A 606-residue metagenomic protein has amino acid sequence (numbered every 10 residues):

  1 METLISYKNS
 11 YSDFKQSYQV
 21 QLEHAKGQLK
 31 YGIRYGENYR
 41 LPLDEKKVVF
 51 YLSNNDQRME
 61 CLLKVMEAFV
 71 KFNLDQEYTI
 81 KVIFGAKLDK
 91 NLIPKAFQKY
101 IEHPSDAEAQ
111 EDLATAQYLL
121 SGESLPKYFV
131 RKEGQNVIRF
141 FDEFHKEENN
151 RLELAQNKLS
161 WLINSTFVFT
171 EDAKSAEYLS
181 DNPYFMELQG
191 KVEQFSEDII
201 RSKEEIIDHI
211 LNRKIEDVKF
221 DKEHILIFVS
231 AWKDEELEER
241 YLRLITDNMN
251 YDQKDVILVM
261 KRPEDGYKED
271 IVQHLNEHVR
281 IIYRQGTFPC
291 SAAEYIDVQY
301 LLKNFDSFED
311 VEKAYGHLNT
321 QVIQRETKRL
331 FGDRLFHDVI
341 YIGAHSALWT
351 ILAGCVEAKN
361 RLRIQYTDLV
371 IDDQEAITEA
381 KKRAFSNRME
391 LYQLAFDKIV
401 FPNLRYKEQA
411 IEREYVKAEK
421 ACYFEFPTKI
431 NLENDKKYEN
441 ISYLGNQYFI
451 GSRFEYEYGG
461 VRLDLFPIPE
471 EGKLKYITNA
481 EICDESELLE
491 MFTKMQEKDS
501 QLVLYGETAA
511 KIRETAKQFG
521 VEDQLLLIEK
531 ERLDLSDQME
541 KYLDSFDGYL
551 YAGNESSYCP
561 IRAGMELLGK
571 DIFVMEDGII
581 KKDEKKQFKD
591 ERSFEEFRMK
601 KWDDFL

Functional and structural regions predicted by a protein language model:
E45-N54, R201, K222-A231, V400 (+4 more regions): Conserved donor-binding/catalytic core segment of Leloir-type glycosyltransferases
N73-V82, D252-I257, E470, L489-I528: A conserved nucleotide-sugar
P94-E102, L275-Y283, I450, I512-L533: Nucleotide-activated donor-binding/catalytic signature segment of Leloir-type glycosyltransferases, i.e., the conserved
H103, R151-Q156, L162, V298-A347: Conserved nucleotide-sugar donor-binding subdomain of glycosyltransferases
K132-N149, A353-D372, V400: Active-site proximal beta-strand in glycosyltransferases
R151-F167, E326-F331, E379-I399, D544: Membrane-proximal helix-turn-helix segments that form the acceptor-binding/catalytic region of lipid-linked
V168-M186, A395-K420, T428-Y456: A short, active-site helix/loop in glycosyltransferases that binds the activated sugar's phosphate group
N554: Aromatic "clamp/platform" in nucleotide-sugar-dependent glycosyltransferases that forms part of the donor/acceptor
